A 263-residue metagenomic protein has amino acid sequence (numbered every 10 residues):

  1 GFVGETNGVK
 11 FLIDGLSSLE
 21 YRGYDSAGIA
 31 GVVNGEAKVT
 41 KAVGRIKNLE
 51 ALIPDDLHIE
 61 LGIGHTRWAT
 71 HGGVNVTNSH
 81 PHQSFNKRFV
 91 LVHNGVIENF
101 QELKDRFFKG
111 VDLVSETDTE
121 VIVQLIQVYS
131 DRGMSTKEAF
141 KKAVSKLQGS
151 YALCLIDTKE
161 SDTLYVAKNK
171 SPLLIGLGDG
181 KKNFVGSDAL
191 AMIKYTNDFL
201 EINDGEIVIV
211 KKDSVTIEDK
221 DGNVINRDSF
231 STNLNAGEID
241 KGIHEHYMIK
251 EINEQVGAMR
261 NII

Functional and structural regions predicted by a protein language model:
G1-I263: Conserved short alpha-helical segments that host acidic/polar catalytic motifs at enzyme active sites
